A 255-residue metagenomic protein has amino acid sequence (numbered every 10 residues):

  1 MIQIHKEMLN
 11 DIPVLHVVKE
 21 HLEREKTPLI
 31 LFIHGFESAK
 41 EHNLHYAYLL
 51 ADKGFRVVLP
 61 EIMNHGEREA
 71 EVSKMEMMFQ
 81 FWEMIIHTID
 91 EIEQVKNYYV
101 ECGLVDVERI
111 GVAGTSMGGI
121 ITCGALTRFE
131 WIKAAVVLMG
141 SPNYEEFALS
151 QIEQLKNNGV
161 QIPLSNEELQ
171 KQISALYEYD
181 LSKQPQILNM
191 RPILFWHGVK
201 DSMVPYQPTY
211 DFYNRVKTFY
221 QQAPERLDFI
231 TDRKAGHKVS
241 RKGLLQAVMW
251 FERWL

Functional and structural regions predicted by a protein language model:
M1-E25: N-terminal cap/lid segment of alpha/beta-hydrolase-fold proteins
E25-G35: Short beta-strand element of the alpha/beta-hydrolase
F36-Y48: The serine-hydrolase catalytic nucleophile loop
L49-S73: Conserved alpha/beta-hydrolase
M78-G103: Alpha/beta-hydrolase active-site loop
N97-E153: Primarily recognizes the serine-hydrolase "nucleophile elbow" in alpha/beta-hydrolase and SGNH/GDSL folds
E146-P205: The feature captures the conserved acid-bearing segment of alpha/beta-hydrolase catalytic domains
Y210-L255: C-terminal catalytic histidine-bearing segment of alpha/beta-hydrolase fold enzymes
